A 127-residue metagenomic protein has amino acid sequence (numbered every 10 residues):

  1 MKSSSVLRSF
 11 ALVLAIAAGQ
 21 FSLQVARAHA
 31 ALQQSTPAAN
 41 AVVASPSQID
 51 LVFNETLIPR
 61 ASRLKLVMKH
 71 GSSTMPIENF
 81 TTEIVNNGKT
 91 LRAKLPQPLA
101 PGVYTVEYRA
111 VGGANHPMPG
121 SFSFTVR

Functional and structural regions predicted by a protein language model:
M1, A28-H29, R127: Absolute protein N-terminus
M1-L12, A18: Bacterial N-terminal signal peptides that target proteins for export
S5, T36, S47, A61 (+1 more regions): Solvent-exposed, flexible loop/coil residues
I16-V25: C-terminal segment of classical bacterial N-terminal signal peptides
R27-S45: N-terminal edge beta-strand
A41-A44, E55-T125: Acidic, low-complexity Ser/Thr/Gly/Pro-rich repeat segments typical of extracellular/periplasmic and surface-exposed
S45-L51: Structural beta-strand segments of beta-rich domains
